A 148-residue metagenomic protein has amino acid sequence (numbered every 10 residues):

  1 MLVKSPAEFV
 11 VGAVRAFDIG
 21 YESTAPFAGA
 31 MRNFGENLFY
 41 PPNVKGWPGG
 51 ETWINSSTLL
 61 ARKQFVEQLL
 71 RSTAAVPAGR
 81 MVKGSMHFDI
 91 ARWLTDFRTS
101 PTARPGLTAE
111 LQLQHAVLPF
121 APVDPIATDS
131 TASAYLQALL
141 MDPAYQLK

Functional and structural regions predicted by a protein language model:
M1-K148: Flexible, low-complexity segments enriched for small/polar residues
